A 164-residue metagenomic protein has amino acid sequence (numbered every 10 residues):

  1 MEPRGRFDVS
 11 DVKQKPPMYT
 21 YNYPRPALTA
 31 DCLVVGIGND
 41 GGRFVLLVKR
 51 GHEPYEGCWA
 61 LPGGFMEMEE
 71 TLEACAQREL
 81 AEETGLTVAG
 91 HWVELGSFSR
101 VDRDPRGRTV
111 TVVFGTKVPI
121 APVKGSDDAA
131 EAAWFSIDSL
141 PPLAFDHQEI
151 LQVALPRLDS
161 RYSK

Functional and structural regions predicted by a protein language model:
M1-Q14: N-terminal amphipathic/basic-hydrophobic helices that include classical n-h-c signal peptides and signal-anchor
V12-A60, E73, V88: N-terminal strand-loop-strand
N22-Y23, S97-V110: Acidic pyrophosphate-coordinating catalytic loop
A27, E73, A89, G107-T111 (+1 more regions): Short connector loops at helix/strand junctions that flank enzyme active sites, especially segments positioning acidic
N39-D40, E53-P54, E67, R100-V101 (+1 more regions): Short, charged/polar surface micro-motifs in flexible loops or helix N-caps
L61-V93, F114: The catalytic Nudix box helix
V113-K117, V123-R157: NUDIX/MutT-family hydrolases
